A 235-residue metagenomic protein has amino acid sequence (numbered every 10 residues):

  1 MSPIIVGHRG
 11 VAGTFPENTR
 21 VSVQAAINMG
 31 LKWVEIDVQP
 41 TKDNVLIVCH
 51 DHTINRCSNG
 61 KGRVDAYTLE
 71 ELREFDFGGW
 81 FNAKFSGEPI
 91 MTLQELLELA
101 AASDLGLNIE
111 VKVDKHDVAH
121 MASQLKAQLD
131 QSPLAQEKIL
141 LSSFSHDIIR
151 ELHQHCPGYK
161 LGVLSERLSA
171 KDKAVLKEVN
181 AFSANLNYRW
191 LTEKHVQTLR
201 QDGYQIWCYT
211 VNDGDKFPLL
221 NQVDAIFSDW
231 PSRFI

Functional and structural regions predicted by a protein language model:
M1-I235: Phosphate-group recognition and catalysis centered on beta-loop-alpha active-site segments
